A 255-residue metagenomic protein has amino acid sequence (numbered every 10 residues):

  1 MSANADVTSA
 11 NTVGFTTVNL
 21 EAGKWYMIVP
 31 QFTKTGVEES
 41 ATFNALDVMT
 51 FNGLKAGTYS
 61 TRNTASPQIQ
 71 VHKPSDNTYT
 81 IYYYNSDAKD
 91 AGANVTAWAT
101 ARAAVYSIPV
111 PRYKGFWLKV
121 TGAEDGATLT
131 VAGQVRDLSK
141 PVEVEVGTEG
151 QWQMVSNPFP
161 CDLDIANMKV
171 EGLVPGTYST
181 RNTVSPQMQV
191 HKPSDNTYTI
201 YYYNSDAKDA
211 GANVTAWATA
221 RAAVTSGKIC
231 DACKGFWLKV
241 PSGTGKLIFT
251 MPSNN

Functional and structural regions predicted by a protein language model:
S2-R62, Y106-R181, K228-N255: A short, polar beta-strand/turn micro-motif
A3, E21-A22, P74-S75, P193-S194 (+1 more regions): Short, ordered coil/turn segments that flank beta-strands lining enzyme active or ligand-binding pockets
F32-T33, P74, A99-A104, F159 (+1 more regions): Secondary-structure transition/turn motif
G36, H72-T80, K89-G92, A123-T130 (+3 more regions): Short loop/beta submotifs within extracellular cysteine-rich repeat domains
A56-T78, V174-T197: Extended low-complexity, serine/threonine- and proline-enriched intrinsically disordered segments
I69-V71, I81-Y84, L118, M188-V190 (+3 more regions): Fold-core signature of tandem repeat domains
D76-R112, Y198-C233: A cross-kingdom feature marking solvent-exposed beta-strand/loop segments within repeated, beta-rich binding/scaffold
